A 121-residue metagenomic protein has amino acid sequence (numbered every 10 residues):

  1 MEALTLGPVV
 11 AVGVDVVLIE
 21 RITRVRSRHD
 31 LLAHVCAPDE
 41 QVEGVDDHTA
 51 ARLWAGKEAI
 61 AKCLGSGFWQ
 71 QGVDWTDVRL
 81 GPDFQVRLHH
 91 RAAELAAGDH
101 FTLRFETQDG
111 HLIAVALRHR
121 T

Functional and structural regions predicted by a protein language model:
M1-T121: Core catalytic alpha/beta fold that binds nucleotide/phospho-ligands
